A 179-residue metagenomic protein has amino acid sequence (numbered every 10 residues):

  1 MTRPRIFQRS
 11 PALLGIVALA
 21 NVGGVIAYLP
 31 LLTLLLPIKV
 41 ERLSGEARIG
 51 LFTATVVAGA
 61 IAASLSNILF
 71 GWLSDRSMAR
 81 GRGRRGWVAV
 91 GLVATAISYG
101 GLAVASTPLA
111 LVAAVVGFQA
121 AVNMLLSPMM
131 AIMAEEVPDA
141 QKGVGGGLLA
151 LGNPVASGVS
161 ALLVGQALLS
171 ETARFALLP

Functional and structural regions predicted by a protein language model:
T2-A60: Helix-loop boundary and gating motifs at the non-cytosolic
V22-G23, S98-L102, L109-L125: Hydrophobic core of transmembrane alpha-helices in multi-pass small-molecule transporters, especially MFS/SLC-type
T53-S74: Central cavity-lining transmembrane alpha-helices of secondary-active solute carriers, predominantly the Major
G59-S64, G143-Q166: Glycine-rich segments within core transmembrane alpha-helices of 12-TM secondary carriers
R84-G100: Structural signature of the two symmetry-related core transmembrane helices
V90, A173-P179: Symmetry-related core transmembrane helices of the 12-TM Major Facilitator Superfamily/SLC fold
G117-G152: Cytoplasmic helix-loop-helix junction between adjacent transmembrane helices in 12-TM secondary transporters
